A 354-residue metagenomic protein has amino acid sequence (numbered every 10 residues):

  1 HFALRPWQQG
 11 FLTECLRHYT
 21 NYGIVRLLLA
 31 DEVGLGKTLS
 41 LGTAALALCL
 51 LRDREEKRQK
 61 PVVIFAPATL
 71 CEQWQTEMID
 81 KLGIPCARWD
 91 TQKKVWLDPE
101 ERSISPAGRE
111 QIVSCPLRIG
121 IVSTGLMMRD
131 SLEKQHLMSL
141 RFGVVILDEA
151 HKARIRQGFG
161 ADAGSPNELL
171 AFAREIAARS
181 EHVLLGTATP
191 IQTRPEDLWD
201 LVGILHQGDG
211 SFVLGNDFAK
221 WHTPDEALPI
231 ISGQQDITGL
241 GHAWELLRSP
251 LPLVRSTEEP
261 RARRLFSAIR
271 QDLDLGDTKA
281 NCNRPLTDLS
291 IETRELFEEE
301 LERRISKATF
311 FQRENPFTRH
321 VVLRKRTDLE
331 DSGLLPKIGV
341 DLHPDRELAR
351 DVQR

Functional and structural regions predicted by a protein language model:
H1-P6, T13, V25, C49-E175 (+1 more regions): SF2 helicase/translocase NTPase motor core, specifically the RecA-like lobe 1 inter-motif segment between Walker
E14-T20, T38-E56, E175-I176, G203-L205: Walker A/P-loop NTP-binding motif
I24-A44: Walker A/P-loop
R26-A30, V63, L184: Short hydrophobic/aromatic beta-strand immediately N-terminal to the Walker A/P-loop
V33, A177-R194: Conserved helicase ATPase motor motifs in RecA-like P-loop NTPase domains
A68-T69, V122-L126, E149, G186-I191 (+2 more regions): A short beta-strand-to-loop transition that corresponds to the Sensor-1 phosphate-sensing loop of AAA+ P-loop ATPases
L198-S211: A short helix-turn-beta junction within AAA+ P-loop NTPase domains corresponding to the substrate/partner-engaging
D272-R354: Conserved helicase/translocase motor-coupling segment
